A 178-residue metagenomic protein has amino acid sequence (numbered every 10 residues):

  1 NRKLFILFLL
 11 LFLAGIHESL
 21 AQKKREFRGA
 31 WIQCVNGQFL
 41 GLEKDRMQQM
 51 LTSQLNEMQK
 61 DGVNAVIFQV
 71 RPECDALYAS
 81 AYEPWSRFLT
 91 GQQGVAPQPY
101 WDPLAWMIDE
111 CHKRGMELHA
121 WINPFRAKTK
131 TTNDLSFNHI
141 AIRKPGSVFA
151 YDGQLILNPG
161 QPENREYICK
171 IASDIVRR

Functional and structural regions predicted by a protein language model:
N1-Q22: Bacterial Sec-dependent N-terminal signal peptides
K24-R28, G62-N64, H112-L118: Short, well-ordered coil/turn segments that N-cap beta-strands
R25-F27, W31-Q33, G37-Q49, L104 (+2 more regions): Active-site-adjacent "subsite" loops/lids of carbohydrate-active enzymes
L42-D61, F88-R114, R165-Y167: Aromatic- and glycine-enriched glycan-recognition loops and surfaces that form the carbohydrate-binding subsites
Q49-A76, R178: Catalytic domains of carbohydrate-active enzymes, especially glycoside hydrolases
V63-P99: Aromatic-lined carbohydrate-binding/catalytic grooves of carbohydrate-active enzymes
